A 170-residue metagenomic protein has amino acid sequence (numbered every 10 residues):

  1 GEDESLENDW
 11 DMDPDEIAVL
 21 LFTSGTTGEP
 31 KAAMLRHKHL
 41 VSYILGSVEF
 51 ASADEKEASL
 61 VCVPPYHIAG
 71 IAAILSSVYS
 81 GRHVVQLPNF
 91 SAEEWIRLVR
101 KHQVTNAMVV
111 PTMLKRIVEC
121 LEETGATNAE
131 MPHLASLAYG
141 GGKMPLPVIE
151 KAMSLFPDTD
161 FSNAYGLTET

Functional and structural regions predicted by a protein language model:
G1, D15, H37-K38, V63 (+2 more regions): Structural detector for helix-capping/boundary residues
E2-F22, E29, S52-A58: Conserved pre-ATP/AMP-binding loop-to-beta segment of ANL
I17, T23-T26, S59, P65 (+5 more regions): Conserved S/T- and glycine-rich ATP-binding loop of Class I adenylate-forming
A18-L45: Conserved AMP-binding A3 loop
P30-A32, Y43-S47, S59, W95-L98 (+4 more regions): Adenylate-forming
K31-M34, V61, H83-N89, S162: Short beta-strand->loop structural element characteristic of the AMP-binding/adenylate-forming
V41-A58, Y66-N106, C120-L121: Conserved AMP-binding/adenylation subdomain of ANL enzymes
Y79, V104-V109, V118-T170: Gly/Ser/Thr-rich phosphate-binding loop
